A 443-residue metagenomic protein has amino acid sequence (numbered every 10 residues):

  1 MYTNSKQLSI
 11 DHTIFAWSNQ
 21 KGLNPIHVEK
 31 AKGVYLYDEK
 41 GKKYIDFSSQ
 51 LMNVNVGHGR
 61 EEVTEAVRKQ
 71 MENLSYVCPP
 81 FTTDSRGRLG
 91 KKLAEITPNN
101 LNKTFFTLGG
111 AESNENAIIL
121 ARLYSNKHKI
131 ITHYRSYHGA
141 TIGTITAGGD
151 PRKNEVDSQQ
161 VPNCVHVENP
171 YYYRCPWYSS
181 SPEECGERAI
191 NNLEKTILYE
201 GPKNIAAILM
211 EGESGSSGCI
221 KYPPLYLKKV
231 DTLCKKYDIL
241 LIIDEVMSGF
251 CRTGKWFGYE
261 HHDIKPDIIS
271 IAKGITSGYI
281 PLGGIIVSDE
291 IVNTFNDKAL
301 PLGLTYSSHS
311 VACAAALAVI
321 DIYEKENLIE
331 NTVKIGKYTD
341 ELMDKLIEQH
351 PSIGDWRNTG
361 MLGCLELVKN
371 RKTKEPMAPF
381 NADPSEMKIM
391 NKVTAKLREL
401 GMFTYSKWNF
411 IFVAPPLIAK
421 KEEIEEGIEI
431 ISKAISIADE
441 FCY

Functional and structural regions predicted by a protein language model:
M1-Y443: Conserved N-terminal phosphate-binding loop of PLP-dependent enzymes in the Aspartate aminotransferase
